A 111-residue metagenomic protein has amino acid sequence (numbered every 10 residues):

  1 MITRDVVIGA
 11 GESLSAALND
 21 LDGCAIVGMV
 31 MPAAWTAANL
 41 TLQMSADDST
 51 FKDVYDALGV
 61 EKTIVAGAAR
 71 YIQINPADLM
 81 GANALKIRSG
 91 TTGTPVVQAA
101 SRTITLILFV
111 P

Functional and structural regions predicted by a protein language model:
M1-D5: A general sequence property marking short-to-moderate contiguous segments in secreted/outer-membrane adhesion
G11-D22, D56-P111: Beta-sandwich interaction modules
A17-M44, R88-S89: Beta-rich globular "head" domains
S45-T50: Change "in extracellular beta-sheet-rich domains … of secreted and cell-surface proteins" to "in beta-sheet-rich domains
K52-V54: Short, solvent-exposed secondary-structure boundary/capping segments
